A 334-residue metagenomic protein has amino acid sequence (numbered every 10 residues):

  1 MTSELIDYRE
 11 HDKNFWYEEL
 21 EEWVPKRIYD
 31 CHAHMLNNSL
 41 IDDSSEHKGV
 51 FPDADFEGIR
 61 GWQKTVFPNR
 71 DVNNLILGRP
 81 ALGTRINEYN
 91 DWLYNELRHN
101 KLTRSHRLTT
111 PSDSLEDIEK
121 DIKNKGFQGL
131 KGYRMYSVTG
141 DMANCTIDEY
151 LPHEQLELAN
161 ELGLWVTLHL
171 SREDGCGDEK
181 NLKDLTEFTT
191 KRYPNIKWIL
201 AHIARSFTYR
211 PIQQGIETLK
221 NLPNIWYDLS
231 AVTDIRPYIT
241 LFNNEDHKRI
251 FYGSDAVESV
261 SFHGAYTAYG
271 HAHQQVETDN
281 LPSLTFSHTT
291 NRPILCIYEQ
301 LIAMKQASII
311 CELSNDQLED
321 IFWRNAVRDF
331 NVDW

Functional and structural regions predicted by a protein language model:
M1-R79, G83-R85: An N-terminally biased module of ancient metal coordination in phosphate/nucleic-acid-related enzymes
E4-H11, N73, T84-D174, K180 (+1 more regions): Active-site gating/metal-coordination segments in enzymes
E4-N14, I203-W334: H/E-rich (His + Asp/Glu) clusters that bind or coordinate divalent metals
N14-F15, D55-W62, E88-W92, S114-D117 (+3 more regions): Alpha-helical scaffolding within the catalytic cores of extracellular/periplasmic polymer-degrading hydrolases
Y29-A33, N74-I76, R104-R107, L130-G132 (+4 more regions): Hydrophobic faces of well-ordered beta-strands that scaffold small-molecule active sites in alpha/beta enzyme cores
H34-S39, A81-T84, S112-L115, Y136-G140 (+4 more regions): Active-site environment of divalent metal-dependent phosphoester hydrolases
L40-S44, N87-Y89, I118-E119, M142-N144 (+4 more regions): Short aromatic-enriched loop/helix-cap "lid" or pocket-rim segments at secondary-structure transitions that line
Q155-L156, E173-T190, A201-R205: Active-site cradle of extracellular carbohydrate-active enzymes
